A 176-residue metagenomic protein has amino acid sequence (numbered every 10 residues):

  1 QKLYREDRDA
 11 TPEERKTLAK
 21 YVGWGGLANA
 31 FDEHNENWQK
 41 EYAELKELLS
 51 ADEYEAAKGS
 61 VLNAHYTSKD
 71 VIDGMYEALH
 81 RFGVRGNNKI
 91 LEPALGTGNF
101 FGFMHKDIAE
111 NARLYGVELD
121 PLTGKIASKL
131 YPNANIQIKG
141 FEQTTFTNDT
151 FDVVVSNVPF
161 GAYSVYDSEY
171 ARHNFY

Functional and structural regions predicted by a protein language model:
Q1-Y176: Class I S-adenosyl-L-methionine-dependent methyltransferase catalytic core
